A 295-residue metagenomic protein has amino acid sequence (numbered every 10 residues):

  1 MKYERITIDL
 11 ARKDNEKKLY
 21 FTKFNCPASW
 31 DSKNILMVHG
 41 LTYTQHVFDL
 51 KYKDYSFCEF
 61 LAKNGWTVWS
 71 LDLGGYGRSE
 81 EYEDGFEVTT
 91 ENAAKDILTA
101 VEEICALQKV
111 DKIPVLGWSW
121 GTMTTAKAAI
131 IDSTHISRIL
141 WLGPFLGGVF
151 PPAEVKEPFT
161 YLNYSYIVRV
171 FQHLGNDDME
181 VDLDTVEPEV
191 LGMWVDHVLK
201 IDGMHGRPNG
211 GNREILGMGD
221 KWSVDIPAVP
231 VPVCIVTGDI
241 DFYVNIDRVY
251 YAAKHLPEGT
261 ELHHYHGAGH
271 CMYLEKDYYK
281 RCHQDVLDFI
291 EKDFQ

Functional and structural regions predicted by a protein language model:
M1-A28: N-terminal cap/lid segment of alpha/beta-hydrolase-fold proteins
D31-G40: Short beta-strand element of the alpha/beta-hydrolase
Y52-E80: Conserved alpha/beta-hydrolase
A94-K112: Conserved acidic catalytic loop of the alpha/beta-hydrolase fold
D111-G147: Conserved hydrolase catalytic core segment
F150-V236: Alpha/beta-hydrolase
F242-R248: Conserved alpha/beta-hydrolase "acid-adjacent" motif
A268-K280: Catalytic histidine-centered segment of alpha/beta-hydrolase-like enzymes
